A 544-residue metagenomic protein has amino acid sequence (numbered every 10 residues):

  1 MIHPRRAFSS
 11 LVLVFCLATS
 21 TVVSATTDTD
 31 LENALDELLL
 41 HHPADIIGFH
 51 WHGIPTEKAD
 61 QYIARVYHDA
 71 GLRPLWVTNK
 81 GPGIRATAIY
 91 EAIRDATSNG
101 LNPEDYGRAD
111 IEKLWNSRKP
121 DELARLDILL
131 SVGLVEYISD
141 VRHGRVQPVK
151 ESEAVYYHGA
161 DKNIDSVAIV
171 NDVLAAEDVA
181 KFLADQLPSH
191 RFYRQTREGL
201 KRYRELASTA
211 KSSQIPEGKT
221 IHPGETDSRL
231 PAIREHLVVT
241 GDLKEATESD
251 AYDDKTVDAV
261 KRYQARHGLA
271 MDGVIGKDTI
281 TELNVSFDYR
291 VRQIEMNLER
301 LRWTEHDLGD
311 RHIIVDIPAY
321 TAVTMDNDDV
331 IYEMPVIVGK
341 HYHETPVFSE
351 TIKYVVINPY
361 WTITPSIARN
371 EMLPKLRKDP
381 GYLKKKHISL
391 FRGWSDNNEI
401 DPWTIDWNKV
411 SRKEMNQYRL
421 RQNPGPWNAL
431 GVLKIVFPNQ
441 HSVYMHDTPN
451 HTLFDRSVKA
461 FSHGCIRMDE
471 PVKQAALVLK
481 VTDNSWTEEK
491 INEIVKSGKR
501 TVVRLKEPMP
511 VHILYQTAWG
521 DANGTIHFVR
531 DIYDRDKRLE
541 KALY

Functional and structural regions predicted by a protein language model:
M1-L11: Bacterial N-terminal signal peptides that target proteins for export
S10-S20: Bacterial N-terminal signal peptides
T21-Q61, R65-V66, I128, V132-E136 (+4 more regions): Well-ordered beta-sheet/strand-loop patches within structured domains
T26-K162: Cationic-aromatic interfacial patches
